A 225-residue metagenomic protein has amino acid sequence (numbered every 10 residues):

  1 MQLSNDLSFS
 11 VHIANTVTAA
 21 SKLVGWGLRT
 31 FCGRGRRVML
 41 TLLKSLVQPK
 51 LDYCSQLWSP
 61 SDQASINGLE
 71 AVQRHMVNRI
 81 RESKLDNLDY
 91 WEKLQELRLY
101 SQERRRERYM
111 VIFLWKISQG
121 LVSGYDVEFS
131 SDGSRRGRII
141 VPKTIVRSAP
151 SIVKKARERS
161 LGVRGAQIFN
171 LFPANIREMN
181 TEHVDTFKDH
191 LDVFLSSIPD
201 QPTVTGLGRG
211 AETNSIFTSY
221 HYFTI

Functional and structural regions predicted by a protein language model:
M1-I225: Hydrophobic/basic alpha-helical segments
